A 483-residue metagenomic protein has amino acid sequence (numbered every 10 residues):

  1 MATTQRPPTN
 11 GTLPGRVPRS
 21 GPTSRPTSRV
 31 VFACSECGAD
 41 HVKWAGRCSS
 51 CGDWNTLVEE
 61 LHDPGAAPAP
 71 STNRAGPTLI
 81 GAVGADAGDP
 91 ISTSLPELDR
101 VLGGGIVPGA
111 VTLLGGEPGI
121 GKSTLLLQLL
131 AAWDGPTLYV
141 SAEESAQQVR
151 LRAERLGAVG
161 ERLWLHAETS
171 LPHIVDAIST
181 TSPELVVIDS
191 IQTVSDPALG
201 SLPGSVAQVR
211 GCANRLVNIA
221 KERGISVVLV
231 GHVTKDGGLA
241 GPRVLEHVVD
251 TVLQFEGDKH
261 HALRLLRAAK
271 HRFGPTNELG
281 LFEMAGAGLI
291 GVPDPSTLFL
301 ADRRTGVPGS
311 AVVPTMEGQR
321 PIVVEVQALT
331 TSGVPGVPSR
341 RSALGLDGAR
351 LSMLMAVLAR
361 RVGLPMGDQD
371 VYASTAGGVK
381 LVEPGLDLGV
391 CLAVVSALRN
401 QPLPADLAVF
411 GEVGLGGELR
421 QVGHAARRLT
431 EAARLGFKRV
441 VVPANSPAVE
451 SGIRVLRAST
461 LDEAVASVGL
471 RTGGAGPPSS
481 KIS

Functional and structural regions predicted by a protein language model:
M1-T27: A broadly conserved sequence feature marking short terminus-proximal activation segments in nucleic acid-centric
V17-P18, R25-E36, D40-L102, V107-L113 (+5 more regions): Peripheral, non-AAA+ core regions of ATP-driven protein-machinery
E117, A142: P-loop (Walker A) phosphate-binding loop of NTP-binding proteins
T137-S141: Conserved RecA-like ASCE P-loop NTPase motor core of nucleic-acid helicases/translocases
S145: Conserved Rossmann-like nucleotide-cofactor binding loop
W164-A167: Short beta-strand-to-loop elements that line the ligand-binding cleft of bilobed periplasmic-binding protein-like
